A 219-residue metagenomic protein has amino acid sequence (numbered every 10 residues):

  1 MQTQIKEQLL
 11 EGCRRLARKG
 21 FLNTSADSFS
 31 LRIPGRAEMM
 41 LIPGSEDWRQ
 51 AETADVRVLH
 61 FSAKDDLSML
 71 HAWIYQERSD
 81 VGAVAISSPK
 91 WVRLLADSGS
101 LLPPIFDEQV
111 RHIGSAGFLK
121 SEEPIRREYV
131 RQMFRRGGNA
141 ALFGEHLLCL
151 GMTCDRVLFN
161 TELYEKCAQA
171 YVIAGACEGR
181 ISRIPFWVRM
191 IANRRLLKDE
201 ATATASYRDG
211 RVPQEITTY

Functional and structural regions predicted by a protein language model:
M1-Y219: Glycine-rich flexible loops
